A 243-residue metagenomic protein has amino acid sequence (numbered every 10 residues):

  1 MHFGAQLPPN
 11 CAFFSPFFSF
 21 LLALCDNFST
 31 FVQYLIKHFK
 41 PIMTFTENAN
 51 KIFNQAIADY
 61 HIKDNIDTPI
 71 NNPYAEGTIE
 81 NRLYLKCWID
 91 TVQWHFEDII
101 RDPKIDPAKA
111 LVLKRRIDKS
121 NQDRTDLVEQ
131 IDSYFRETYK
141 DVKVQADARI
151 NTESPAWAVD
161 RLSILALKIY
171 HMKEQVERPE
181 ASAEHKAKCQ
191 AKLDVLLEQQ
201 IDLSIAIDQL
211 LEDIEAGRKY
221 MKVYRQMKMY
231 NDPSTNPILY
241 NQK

Functional and structural regions predicted by a protein language model:
M1, P41-M43: Initiator methionine at the very start of the polypeptide chain
M1-S15: Intrinsically disordered, low-complexity segments enriched in serine/proline and basic residues
F3, S19-F20, N27, L83: Generic alpha-helical structural signal
L7, Y34, H38: Cationic, low-complexity basic patches in intrinsically disordered or flexible, solvent-exposed regions
C11, F28, H38-P41: N-terminal cationic leader/targeting segments used for protein routing and processing
A12-L24: Hydrophobic alpha-helical signal peptides and transmembrane signal-/tail-anchor segments that drive secretory-pathway
A23-Y34: Short, positively charged and aromatic/hydrophobic N-terminal segments
M43-K243: Anionic, Ser/Thr-rich low-complexity intrinsically disordered regions
